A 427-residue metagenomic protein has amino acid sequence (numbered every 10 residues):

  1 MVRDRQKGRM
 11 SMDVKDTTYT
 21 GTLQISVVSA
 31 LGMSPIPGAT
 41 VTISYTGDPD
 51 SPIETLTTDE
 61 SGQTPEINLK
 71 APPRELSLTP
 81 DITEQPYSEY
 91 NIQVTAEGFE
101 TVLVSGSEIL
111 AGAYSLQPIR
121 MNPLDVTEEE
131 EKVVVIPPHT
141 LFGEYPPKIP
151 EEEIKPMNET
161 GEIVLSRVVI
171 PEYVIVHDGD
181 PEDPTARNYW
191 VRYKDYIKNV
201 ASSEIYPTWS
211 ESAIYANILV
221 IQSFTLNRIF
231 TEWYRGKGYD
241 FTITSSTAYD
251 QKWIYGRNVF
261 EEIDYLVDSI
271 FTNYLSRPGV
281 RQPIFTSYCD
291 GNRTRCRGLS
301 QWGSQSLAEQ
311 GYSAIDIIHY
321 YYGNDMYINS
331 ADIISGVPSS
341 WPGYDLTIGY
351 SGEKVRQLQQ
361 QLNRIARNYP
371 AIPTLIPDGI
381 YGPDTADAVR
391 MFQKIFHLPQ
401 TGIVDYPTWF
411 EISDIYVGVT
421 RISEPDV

Functional and structural regions predicted by a protein language model:
V2-D16, G38-T42, T57, Q63 (+2 more regions): Conserved, single-site charged/polar hotspot
T17-T20, Q24-P37, T46-D48: Structural motif
T18, S34, Q85-Y87, G112: Short coil/turn motifs at beta-sheet boundaries
G21, P52, S88: Exposed loop/turn and edge beta-strand positions of beta-sandwich/beta-sheet ligand-binding modules
S44-S51, N227: N-terminal short leaders/motifs
D48-L78: Short, acidic Ser/Thr/Gly-rich low-complexity loop/linker segments typical of extracellular and cell-surface proteins
R74-S105: A short, solvent-exposed loop/turn motif at the edges and junctions of modular extracellular/periplasmic domains
